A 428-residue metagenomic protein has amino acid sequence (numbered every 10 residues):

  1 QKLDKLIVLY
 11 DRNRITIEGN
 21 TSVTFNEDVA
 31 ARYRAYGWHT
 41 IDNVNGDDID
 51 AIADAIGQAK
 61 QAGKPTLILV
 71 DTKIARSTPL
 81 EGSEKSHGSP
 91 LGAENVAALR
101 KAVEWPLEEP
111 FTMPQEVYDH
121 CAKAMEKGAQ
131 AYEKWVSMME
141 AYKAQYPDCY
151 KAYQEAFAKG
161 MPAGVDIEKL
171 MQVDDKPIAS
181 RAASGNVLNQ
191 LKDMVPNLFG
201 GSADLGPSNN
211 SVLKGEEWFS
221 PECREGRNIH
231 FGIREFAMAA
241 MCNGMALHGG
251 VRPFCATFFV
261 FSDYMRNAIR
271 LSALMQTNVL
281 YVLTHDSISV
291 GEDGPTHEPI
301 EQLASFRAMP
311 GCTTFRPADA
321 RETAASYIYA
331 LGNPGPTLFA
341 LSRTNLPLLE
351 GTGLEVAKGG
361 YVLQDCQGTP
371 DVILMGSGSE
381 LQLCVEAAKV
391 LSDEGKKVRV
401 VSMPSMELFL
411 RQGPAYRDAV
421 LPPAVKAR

Functional and structural regions predicted by a protein language model:
K2-T112, S289-T296, E322-T323, L331-R428: Thiamine diphosphate
Y118-A340, N345, G413, D418-P423: Thiamine diphosphate
